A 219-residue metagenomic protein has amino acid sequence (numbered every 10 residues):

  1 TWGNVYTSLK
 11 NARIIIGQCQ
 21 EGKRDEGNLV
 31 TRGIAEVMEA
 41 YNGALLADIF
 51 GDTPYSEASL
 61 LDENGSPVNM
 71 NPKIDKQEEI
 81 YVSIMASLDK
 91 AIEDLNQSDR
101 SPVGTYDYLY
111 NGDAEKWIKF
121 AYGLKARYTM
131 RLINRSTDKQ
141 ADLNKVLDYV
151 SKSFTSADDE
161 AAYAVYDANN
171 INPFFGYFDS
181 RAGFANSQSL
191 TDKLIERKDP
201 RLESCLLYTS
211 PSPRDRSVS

Functional and structural regions predicted by a protein language model:
T1-S210: Structured, solvent-exposed acidic/aromatic patches
Y208-S219: Single conserved hydrophobic/aromatic residue that forms the stacking wall/gate of nucleotide- or nucleobase-binding
